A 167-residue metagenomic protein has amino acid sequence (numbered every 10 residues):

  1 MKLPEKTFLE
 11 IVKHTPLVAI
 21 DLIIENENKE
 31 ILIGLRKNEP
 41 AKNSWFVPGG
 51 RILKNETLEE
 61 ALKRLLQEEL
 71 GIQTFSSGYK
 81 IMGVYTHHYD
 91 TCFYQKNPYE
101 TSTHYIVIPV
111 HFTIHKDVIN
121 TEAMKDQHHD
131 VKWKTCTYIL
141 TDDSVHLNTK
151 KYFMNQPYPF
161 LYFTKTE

Functional and structural regions predicted by a protein language model:
M1-D21, E25-E27, Y99-S102, F163-T164: Acidic, metal-coordinating catalytic segment for phosphate/diphosphate chemistry, firing primarily on the Nudix
P16, W45, T103, K132: Residues that recognize and position ribonucleotide moieties
V18-I20, K29, I106-I108, H129: Change "...and in nucleic-acid phosphodiester-cleaving endonucleases..." to "...and in nucleic-acid processing enzymes
E25-I31, E39-A41, L53-K54, T86-D90 (+1 more regions): Short, charged/polar surface micro-motifs in flexible loops or helix N-caps
E30-E69, Q73: Conserved Nudix-box catalytic region and its N-terminal flanking loop in Nudix hydrolases and closely related
N38, M154-E167: Compositionally biased, intrinsically disordered linkers/stalks adjacent to structured regions
G71-V118: Active-site segment of metal-dependent pyrophosphate-handling enzymes, primarily the Nudix hydrolase catalytic core
P109-T113, N120-Q156: NUDIX/MutT-family hydrolases
